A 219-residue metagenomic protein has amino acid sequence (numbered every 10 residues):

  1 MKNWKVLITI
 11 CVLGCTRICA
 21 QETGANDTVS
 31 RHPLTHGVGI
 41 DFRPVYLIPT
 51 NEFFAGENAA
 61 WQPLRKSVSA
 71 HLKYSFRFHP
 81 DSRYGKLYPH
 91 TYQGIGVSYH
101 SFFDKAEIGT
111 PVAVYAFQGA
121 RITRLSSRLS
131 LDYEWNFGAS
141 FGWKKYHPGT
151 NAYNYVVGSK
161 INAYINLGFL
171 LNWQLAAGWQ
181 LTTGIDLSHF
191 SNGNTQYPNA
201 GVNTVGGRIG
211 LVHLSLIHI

Functional and structural regions predicted by a protein language model:
Q21-R77: Short glycine/proline- and aromatic-enriched beta-strand/turn motifs that initiate or cap beta-hairpins
H32-V38, L87-Q93, S127-Y133, A177-L181 (+1 more regions): Outer-envelope beta-barrel architecture signal
L34, L64-A70, I108-V114, L129 (+2 more regions): Residues that define the transmembrane beta-barrel architecture of outer-membrane proteins
V38-F42, L72, Q93-I95, Y133-F137 (+3 more regions): Membrane-embedded beta-strand positions of outer-membrane beta-barrel proteins
F42-I48, F76-F78, V97-F103, F137-K145 (+2 more regions): Transmembrane beta-strands of outer-membrane beta-barrel pores
G56-A60, F102-K105, N151-V157, N192-N199: Extracellular loop and loop/strand-boundary signature of outer-membrane beta-barrel proteins
H79-D81, T123-R128, Q174-G178: Outer-membrane beta-barrel channels and translocator barrels
H218-I219: Conserved small/polar residues in nucleotide/adenosyl-binding loops
